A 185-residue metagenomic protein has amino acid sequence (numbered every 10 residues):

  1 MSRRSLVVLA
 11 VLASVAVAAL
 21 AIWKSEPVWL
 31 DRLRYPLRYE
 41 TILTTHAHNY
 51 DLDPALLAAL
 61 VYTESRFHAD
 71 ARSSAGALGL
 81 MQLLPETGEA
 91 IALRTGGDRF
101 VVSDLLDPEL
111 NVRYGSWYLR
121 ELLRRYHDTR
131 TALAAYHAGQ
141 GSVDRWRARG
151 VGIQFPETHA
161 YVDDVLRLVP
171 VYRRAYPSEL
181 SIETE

Functional and structural regions predicted by a protein language model:
M1-S2: N-terminal Lys/Arg-rich, disordered targeting/topogenic segments
L6-K24: Hydrophobic membrane-insertion alpha-helices, especially the h-region of bacterial N-terminal signal peptides
A21-E185: Catalytic glycan-binding domains that act on GlcNAc-containing polysaccharides
